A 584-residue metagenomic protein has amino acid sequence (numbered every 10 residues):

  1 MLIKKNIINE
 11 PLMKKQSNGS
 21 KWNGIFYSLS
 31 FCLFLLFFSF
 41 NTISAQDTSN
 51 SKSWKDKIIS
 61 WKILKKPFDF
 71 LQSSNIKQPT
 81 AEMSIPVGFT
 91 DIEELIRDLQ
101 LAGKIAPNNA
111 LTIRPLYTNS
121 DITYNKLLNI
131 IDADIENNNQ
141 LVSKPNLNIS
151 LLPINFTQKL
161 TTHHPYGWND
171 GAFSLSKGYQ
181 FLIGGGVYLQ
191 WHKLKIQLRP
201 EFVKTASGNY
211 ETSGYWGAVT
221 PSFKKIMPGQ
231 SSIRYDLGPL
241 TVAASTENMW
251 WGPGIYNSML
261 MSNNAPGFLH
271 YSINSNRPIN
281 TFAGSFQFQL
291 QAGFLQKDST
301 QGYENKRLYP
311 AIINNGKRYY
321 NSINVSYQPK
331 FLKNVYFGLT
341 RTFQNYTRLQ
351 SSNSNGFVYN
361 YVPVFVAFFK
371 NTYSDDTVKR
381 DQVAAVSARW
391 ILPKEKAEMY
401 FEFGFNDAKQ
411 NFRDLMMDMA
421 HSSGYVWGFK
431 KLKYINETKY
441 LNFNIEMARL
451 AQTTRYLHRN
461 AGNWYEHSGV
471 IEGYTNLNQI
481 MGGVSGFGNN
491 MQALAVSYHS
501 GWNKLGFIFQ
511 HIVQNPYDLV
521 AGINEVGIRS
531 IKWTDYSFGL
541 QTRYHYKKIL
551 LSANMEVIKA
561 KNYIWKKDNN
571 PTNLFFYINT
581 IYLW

Functional and structural regions predicted by a protein language model:
M1-S49, W584: Bacterial Sec-dependent N-terminal signal peptides
L2-I3, K14, T42-K177, Y188-H192: N-terminal periplasmic/intermembrane-space "pro-region" immediately following the signal or transit peptide
A45, I226, Q328, K333-W584: Exposed, low-structure sequence patches enriched in small/polar residues
A106, S143-P145, L189-K193, D236-P239 (+5 more regions): Short loop/turn motifs that connect adjacent beta-strands in outer-membrane beta-barrel proteins
S143-K177, K204-M227, S262-N264, I279-S285 (+6 more regions): Primarily recognizes Gram-negative and organellar outer-membrane beta-barrels
G184, W191-L198: Core alpha-helical transmembrane segments of integral membrane proteins
L194-K195, E201, T205, S222-K297 (+2 more regions): Outer membrane beta-barrel
